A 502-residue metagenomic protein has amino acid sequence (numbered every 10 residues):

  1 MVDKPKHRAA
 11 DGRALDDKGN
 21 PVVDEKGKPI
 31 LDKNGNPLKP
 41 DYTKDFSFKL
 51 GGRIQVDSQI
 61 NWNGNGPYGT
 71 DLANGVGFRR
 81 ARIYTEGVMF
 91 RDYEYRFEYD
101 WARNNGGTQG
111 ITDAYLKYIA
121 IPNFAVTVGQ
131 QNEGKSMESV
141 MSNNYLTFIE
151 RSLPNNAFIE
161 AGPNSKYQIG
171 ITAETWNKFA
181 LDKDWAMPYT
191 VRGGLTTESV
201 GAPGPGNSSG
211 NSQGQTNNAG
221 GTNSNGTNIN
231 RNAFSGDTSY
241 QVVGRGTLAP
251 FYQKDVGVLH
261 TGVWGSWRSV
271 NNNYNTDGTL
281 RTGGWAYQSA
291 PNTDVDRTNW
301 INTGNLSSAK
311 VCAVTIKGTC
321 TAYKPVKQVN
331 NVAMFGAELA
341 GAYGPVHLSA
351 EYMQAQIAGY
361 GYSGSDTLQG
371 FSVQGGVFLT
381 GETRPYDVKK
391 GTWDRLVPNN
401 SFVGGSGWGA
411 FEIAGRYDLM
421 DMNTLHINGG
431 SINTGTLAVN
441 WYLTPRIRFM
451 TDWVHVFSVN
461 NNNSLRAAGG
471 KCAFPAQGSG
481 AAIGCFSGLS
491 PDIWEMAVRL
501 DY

Functional and structural regions predicted by a protein language model:
M1-K4, R8, D17: Extracellular/lumenal/periplasmic "stalk" regions immediately C-terminal to a signal peptide or transmembrane helix
G12-V23, G27-L31, P37, C320 (+1 more regions): Short linear proline/tyrosine/threonine-rich motifs used for host-factor recruitment and membrane trafficking/assembly
D16, N34-T222, T227-N271, T367-G405 (+2 more regions): Outer membrane beta-barrel
P21-V22, T43, Y115, G265 (+1 more regions): Outer-membrane beta-barrel pore domains
